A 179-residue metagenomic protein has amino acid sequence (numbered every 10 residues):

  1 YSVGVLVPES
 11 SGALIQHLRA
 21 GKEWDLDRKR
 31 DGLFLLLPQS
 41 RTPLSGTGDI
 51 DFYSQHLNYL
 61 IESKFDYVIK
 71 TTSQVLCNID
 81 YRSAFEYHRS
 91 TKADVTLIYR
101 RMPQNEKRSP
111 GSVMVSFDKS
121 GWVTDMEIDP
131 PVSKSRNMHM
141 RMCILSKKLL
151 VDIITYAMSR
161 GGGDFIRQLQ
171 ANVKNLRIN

Functional and structural regions predicted by a protein language model:
Y1-N179: Unchanged
